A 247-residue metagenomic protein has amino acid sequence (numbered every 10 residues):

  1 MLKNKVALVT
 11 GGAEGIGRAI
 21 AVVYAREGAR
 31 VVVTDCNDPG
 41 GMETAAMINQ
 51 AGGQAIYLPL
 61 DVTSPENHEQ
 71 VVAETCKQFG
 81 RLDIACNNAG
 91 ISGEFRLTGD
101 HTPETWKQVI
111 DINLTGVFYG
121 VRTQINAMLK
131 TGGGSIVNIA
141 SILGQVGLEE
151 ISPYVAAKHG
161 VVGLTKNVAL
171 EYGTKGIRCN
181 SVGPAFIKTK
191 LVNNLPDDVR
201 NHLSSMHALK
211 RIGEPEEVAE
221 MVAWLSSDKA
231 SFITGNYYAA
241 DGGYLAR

Functional and structural regions predicted by a protein language model:
D38-P39, P59-Q70, P103, E216-E217: The beta1-alpha1 cofactor-binding region of Rossmann-like NAD(H)/NADP(H)-dependent oxidoreductases
S92-F95, V146, M206, A223 (+1 more regions): Short C-terminal tail/terminal secondary-structure segment of NAD(P)H-dependent dehydrogenase/reductase domains
R96-T98, T102-I110, V192, L203: Substrate-binding pocket helix/loop in short-chain dehydrogenase/reductase
V121, A157, T165: Active-site helix of classical SDR
N126, L170-T174, S231: Alpha-helical segment proximal to the catalytic Tyr-Lys
S141: Residue(s) in the substrate-gating loop at a strand-loop-helix junction that position the organic substrate next
H207-V218, K229: A conserved structural motif in NAD(P)-dependent oxidoreductases
